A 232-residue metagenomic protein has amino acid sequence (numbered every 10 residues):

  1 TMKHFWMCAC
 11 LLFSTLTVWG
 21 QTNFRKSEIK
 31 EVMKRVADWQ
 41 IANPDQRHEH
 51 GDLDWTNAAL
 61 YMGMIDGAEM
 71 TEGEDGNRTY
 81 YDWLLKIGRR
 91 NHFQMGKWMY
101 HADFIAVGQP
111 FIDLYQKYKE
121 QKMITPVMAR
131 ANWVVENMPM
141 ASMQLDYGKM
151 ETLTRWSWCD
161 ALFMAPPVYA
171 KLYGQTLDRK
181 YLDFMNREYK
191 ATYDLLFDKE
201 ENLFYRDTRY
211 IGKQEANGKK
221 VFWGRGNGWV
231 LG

Functional and structural regions predicted by a protein language model:
T1-F24: Bacterial Sec-dependent N-terminal signal peptides
Q21-G232: Glycan-recognition and catalytic cores of secretory/periplasmic carbohydrate-active enzymes
